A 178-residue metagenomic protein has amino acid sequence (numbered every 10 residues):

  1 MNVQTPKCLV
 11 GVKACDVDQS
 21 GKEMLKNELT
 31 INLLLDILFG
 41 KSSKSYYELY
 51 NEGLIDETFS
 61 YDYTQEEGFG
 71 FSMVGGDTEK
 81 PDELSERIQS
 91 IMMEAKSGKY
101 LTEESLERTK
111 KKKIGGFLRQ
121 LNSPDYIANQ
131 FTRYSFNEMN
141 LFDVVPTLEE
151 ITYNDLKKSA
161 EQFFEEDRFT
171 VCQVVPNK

Functional and structural regions predicted by a protein language model:
M1-K44: His/Glu-based metal-binding/catalytic segments typifying zinc-dependent metallopeptidases
N2-Q4, Q65-G68, F163-E166: A structural signal for short secondary-structure junctions
L9-K13, Y46-S97, E104-I151, R168-P176: M16 family metallopeptidases and their MPP-like homologs
G40, A128-Q130, K157-K158: Generic detection of intrinsically disordered/low-complexity segments and helix-coil linkers/edges
Y153-Q162: Low-complexity, intrinsically disordered Gly/Pro/Thr-rich segments
